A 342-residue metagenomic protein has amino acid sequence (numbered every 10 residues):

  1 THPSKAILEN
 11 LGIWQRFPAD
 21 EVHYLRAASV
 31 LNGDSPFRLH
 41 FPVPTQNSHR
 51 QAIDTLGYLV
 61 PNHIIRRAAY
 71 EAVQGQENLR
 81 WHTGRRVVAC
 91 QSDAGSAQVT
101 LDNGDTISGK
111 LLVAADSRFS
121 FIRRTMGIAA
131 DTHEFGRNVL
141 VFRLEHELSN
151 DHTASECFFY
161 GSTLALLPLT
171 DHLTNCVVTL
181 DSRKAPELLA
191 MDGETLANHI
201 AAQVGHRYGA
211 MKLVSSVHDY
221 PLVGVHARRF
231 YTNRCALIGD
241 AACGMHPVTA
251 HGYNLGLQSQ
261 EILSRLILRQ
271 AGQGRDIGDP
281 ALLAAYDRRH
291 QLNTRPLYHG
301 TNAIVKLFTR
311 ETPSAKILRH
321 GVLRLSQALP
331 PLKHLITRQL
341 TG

Functional and structural regions predicted by a protein language model:
T1, K5, N62-R66, R137 (+8 more regions): A general structural signal for well-ordered alpha-helical segments in protein cores
T1-L25: Glycine-rich FAD cofactor-binding loop and adjacent beta-loop-alpha segment at the N-terminus of flavoprotein
L8, Q98-T100, T106, L112-V217 (+1 more regions): Conserved FAD-binding catalytic core of PHBH/FMO-like flavoproteins
L11, Q76-E77, L329: Acidic-histidine catalytic/liganding microenvironments
D20-T125, H133-N138: Conserved N-terminal helical subregion
S92-S96, N150, G256: Pyridoxal 5′-phosphate
P186-Q270, D276-G278: FAD/FMN-dependent oxidoreductases across multiple families
R265-G342: C-terminal helical "tail/cap" subdomain of flavin- and related membrane-associated enzymes
